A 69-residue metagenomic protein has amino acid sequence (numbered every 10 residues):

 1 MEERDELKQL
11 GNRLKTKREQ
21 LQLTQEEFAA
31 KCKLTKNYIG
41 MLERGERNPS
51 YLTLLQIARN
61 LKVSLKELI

Functional and structural regions predicted by a protein language model:
M1-Q20: A short, Lys/Arg-rich alpha-helix, primarily the initiator
N12, Q22-L23, P49-L52: Residue-level signal for the short linker/turn that defines the boundary of a DNA-recognition helix
E19, A30, R59: Alpha-helical residues within the helix-turn-helix
Q22-M41: Short alpha-helical DNA-recognition segment
Y38, N48, E67: Residues in the helix-turn-helix
L52-E67: DNA major-groove recognition helix of helix-turn-helix/homeodomain DNA-binding modules
